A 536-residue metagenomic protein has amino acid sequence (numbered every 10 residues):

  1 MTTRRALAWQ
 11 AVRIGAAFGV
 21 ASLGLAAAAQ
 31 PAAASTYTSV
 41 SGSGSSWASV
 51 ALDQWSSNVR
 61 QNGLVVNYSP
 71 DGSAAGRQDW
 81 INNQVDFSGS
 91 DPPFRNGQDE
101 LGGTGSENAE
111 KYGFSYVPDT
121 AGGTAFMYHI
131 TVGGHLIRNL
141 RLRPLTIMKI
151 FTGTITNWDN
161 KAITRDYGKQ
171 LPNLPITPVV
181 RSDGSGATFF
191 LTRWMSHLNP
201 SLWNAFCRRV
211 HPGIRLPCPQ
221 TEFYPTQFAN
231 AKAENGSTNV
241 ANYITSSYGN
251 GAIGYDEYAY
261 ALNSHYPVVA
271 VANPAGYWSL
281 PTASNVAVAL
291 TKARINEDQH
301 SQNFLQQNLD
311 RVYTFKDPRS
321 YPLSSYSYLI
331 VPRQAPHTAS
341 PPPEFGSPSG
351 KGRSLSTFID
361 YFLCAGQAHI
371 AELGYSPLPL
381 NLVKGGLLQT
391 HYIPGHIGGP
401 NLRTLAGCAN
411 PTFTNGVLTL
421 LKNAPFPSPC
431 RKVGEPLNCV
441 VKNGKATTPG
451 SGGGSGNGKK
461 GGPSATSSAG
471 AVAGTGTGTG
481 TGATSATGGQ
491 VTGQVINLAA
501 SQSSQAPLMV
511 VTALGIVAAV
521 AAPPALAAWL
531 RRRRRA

Functional and structural regions predicted by a protein language model:
M1-A16: Bacterial N-terminal signal peptides that target proteins for export
A6, S22-G24, A289, N497: Acidic/proline-rich low-complexity IDRs
G15, G19, G476-G478: Residue-identity detector for glycine
A21-A32: C-terminal segment of classical bacterial N-terminal signal peptides
Q30-R531: Flexible loop/hinge segments at secondary-structure junctions
R532-A536: Short, charged juxtamembrane terminal tails flanking transmembrane helices
